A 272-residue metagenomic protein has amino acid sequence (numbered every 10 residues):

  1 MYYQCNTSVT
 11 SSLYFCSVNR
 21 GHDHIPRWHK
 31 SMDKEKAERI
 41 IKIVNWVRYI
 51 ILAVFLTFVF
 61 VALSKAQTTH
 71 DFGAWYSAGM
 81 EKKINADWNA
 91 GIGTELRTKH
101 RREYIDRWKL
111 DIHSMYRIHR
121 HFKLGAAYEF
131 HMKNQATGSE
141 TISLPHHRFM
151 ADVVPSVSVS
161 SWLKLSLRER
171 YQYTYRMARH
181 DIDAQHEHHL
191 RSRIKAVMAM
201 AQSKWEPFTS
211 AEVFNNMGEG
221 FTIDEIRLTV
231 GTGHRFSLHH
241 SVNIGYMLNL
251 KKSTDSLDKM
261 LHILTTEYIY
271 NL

Functional and structural regions predicted by a protein language model:
M1-C5, V9-T10, Y14, G21 (+4 more regions): Bacterial Sec-dependent N-terminal signal peptides
Q67-R117: Start-of-domain marker
H70-A74, D106-W108, P145-F149, A184-L190 (+2 more regions): Residues that define the transmembrane beta-barrel architecture of outer-membrane proteins
A78-K82, I112-Y116, A151-P155, Y171 (+3 more regions): Residues on the lipid-exposed face of transmembrane beta-strands in outer-membrane beta-barrel proteins
D87-I92, H121-A126, S160-L165, Q202-E206 (+1 more regions): Repeated loop/turn-to-beta-strand initiation elements of outer-membrane beta-barrel proteins
T94-H100, Y128-N134, V157, Y171-Y175 (+3 more regions): Transmembrane beta-strands of outer-membrane beta-barrel pores
K164-N215: Detector for outer-membrane/organellar transmembrane beta-barrel domains, recognizing the amphipathic beta-strand
T209, I223-L272: Predominantly the C-terminal beta-signal and adjacent terminal strand-loop region of outer-membrane beta-barrel
